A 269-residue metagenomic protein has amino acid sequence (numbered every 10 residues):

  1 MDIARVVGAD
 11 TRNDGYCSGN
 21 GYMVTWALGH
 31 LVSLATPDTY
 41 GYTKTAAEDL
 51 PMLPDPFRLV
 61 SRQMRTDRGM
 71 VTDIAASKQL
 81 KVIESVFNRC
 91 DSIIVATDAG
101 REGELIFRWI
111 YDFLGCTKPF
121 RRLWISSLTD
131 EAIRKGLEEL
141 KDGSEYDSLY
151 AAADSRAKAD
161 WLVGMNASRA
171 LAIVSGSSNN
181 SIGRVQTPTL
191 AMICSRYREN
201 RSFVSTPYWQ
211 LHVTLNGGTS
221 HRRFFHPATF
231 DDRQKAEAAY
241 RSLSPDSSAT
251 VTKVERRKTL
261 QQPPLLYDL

Functional and structural regions predicted by a protein language model:
M1-D154, W161: Intrinsically disordered, low-complexity regulatory segments
V6-D10, V86, F113-T117, G136-G143 (+7 more regions): Conserved, well-folded catalytic cores of nucleic-acid-processing and energy-transducing macromolecular machines
Y22-M23, L31-T72, N180-L269: Long, highly charged, low-complexity internal segments
T36-T39, L128, I133, D142 (+7 more regions): Short capping/connector residues at structural and topological boundaries
S77-K81, E131, A153, A157 (+2 more regions): Generic alpha-helical secondary structure signal
T117-R122, A157, G176-N179, V254 (+1 more regions): A generic, residue-level signal for flexible/boundary positions that often mark functional hotspots
A152-G183: Amphipathic alpha-helical segments of the small helical/lid subdomains adjacent to P-loop NTPase cores
